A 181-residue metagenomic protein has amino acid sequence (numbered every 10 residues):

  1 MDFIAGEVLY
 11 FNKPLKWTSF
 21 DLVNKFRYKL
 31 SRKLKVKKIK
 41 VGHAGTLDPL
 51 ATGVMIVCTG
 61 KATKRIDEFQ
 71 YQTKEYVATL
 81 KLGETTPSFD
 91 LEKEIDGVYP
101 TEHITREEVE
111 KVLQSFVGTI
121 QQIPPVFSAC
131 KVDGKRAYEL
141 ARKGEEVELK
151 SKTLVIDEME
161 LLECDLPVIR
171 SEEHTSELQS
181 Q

Functional and structural regions predicted by a protein language model:
M1-S176, S180: Catalytic/RNA-binding core of pseudouridine synthases
